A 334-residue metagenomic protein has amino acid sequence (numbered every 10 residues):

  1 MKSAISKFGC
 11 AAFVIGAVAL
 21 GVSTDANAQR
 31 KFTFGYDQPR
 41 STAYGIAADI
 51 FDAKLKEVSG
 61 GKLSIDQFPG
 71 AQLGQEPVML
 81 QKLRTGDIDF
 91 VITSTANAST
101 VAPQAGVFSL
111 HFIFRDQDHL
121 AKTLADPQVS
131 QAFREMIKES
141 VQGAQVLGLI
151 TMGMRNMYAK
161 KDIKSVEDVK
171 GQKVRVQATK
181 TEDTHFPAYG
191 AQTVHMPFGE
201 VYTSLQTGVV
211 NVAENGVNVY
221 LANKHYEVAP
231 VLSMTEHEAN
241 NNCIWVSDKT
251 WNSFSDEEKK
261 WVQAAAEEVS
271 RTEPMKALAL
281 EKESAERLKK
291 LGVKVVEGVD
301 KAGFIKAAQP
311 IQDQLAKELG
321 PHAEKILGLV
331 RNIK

Functional and structural regions predicted by a protein language model:
M1-A12: Bacterial N-terminal signal peptides that target proteins for export
K2, D25-A26, A98: Coiled-coil-like amphipathic alpha-helices with heptad-repeat character
F13-L20: Residue-level signal for alpha-helical transmembrane segments in multi-pass membrane proteins
L20-A28: Sec/Tat signal peptide C-region and signal peptidase I cleavage site
Q29-L120, Q128, E135-K334: N-terminal secretory/targeting leader peptides
